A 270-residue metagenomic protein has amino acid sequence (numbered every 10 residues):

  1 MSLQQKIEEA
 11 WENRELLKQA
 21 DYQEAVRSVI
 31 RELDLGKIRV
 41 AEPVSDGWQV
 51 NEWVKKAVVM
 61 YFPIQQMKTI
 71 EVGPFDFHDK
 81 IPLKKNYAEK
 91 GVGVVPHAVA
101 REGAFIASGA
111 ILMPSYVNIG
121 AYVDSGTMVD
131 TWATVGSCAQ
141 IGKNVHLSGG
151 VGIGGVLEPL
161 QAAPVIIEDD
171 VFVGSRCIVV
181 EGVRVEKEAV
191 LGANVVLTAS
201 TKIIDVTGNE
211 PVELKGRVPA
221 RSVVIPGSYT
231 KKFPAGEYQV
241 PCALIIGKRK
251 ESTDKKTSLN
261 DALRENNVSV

Functional and structural regions predicted by a protein language model:
M1-V92, R221, P226-V270: Terminal amphipathic alpha-helical/low-complexity segments used for targeting or macromolecular assembly
A88, V92-K232: Structural signal for interior beta-strand "rungs" in well-ordered beta-sheet cores of soluble enzyme domains
